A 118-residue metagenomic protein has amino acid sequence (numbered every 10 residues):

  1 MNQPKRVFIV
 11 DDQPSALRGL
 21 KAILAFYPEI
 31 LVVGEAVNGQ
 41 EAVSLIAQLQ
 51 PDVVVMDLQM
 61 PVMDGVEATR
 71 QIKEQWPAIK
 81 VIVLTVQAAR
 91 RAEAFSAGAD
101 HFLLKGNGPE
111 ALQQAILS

Functional and structural regions predicted by a protein language model:
D11, D57: Active-site residues of response regulator receiver
P14-G34: Two-component/phosphorelay signaling modules centered on CheY-like receiver
N38-E41, D64-E67: Acidic catalytic/metal-coordinating carboxylates
A47-L49, Q71-I79, A97: Conserved phosphotransfer cores of two-component systems
L49-V55: Active-site beta3 strand of CheY-like receiver
M60: Receiver (REC) domain active-site loop signature in two-component systems and cognate sites in sensor histidine kinases
E67, Q87-Q114: Alpha4 helix (beta4-alpha4-beta5 surface) of REC/receiver domains from two-component response regulators
I82-L84: Hydrophobic/aromatic residues positioned on beta-strands within the core alpha/beta folds
